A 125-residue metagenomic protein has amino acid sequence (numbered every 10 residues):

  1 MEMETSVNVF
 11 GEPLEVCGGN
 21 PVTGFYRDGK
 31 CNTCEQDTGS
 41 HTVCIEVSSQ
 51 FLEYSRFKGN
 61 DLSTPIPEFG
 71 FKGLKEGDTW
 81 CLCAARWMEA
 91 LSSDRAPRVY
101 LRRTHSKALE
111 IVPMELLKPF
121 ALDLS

Functional and structural regions predicted by a protein language model:
E2-Q50, L122-D123: Extended boundary segments
E46-D61: Short, basic/aromatic beta-hairpin or loop at an interaction surface
S63-G70: Short alpha-helix capping/helix-loop boundary micro-motifs
W87-E110: Short, compositionally biased
S106-S125: Glycine- and charge-enriched low-complexity intrinsically disordered segments
